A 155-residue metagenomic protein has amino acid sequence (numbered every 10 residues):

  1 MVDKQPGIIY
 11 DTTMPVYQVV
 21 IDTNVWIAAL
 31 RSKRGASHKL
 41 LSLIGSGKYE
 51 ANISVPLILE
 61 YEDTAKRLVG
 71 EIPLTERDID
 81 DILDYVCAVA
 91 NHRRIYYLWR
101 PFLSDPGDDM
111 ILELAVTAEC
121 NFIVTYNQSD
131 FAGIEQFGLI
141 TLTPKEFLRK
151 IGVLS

Functional and structural regions predicted by a protein language model:
M1-I53: Short, well-structured N-terminal submotif of metal-dependent ribonuclease cores
M1-P6, F102, V116-F122, Q128-S155: Acidic, PIN/NYN-like endoribonuclease modules and their adjacent C-terminal/linker elements
T23, V55-P56, Y126-Q128: Short secondary-structure boundary segments
W26-I27, E60, D130-A132: Short, active-site-adjacent cap segments at secondary-structure transitions
L30-R31, A65, E135: Short, flexible helix/strand-to-coil boundary loops that buttress conserved ligand/catalytic motifs in alpha/beta
A36-S37, I79, G107-D108: Amphipathic coiled-coil/heptad-repeat helices and related helical stalk/stem segments that mediate oligomerization
L43-L98: PIN-domain endoribonuclease scaffold, especially VapC-family toxins
A88-I123: Active-site neighborhoods of divalent-metal-dependent phosphate/nucleic-acid chemistry enzymes
